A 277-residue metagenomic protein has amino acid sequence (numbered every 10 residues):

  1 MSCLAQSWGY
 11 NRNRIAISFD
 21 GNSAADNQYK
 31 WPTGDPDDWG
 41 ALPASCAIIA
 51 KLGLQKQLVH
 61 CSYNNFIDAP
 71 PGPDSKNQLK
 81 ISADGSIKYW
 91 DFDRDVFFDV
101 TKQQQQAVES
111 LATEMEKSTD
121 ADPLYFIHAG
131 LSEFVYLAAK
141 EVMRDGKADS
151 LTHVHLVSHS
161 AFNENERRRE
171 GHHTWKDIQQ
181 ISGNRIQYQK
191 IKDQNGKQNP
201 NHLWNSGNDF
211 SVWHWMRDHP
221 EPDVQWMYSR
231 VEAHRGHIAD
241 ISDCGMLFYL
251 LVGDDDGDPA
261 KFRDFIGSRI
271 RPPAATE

Functional and structural regions predicted by a protein language model:
L4-E277: N-terminal acidic, glycine/proline-rich low-complexity segments
